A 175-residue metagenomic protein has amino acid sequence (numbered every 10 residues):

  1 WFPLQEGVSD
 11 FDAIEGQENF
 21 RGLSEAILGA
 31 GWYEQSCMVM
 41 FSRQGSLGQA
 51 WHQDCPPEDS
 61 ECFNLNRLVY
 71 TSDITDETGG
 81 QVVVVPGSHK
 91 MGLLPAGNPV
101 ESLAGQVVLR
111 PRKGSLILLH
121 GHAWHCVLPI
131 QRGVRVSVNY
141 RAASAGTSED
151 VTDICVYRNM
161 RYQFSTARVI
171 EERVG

Functional and structural regions predicted by a protein language model:
W1-W51, P57-E58: Non-heme Fe(II)-dependent double-stranded beta-helix
V8-A13, L103-G105, V127: Active-site rim elements
G45-P111, T147-Y157: Catalytic core of non-heme Fe(II) oxygenases with the double-stranded beta-helix
L65, S115, V136: Residue-level detector of short, conserved catalytic/binding motifs and their immediate flanks
R110-W124: Conserved metal-binding segment of the jelly-roll/cupin
L128-G175: Non-heme Fe(II)/2-oxoglutarate
